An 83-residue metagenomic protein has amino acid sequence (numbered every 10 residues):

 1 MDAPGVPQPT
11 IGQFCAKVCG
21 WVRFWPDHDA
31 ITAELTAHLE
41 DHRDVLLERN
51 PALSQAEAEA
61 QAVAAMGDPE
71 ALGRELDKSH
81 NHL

Functional and structural regions predicted by a protein language model:
M1-P4, V45, R49-L83: Cytosolic juxtamembrane regions of integral membrane proteins
M1-V22: Short, charge-enriched, intrinsically disordered boundary segments that mark the beginning of a structured element
D2-Q8, A30-T36, L47: A short, ordered amphipathic alpha-helix with a cationic face
G12, D29-T36, E40, E59-V63: Short, well-structured alpha-helical segments
